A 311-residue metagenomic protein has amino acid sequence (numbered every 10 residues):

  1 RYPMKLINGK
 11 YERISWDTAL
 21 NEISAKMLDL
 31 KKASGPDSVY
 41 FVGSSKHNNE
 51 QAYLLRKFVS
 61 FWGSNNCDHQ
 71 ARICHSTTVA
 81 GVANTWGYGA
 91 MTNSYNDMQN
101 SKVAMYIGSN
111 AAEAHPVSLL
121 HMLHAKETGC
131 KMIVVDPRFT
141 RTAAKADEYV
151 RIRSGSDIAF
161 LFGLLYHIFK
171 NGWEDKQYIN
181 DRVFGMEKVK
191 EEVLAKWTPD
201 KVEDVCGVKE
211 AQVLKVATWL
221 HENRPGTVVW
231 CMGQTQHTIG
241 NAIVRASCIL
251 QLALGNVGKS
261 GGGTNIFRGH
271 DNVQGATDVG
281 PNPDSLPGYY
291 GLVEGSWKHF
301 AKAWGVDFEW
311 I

Functional and structural regions predicted by a protein language model:
R1-N171, R182, V189, K209 (+3 more regions): N-terminal export/assembly segments and adjacent metallocofactor-ligating motifs of anaerobic energy-metabolism
M27-D29, M91-Y95, V213-T218, A253-L254 (+1 more regions): Generic recognition of flexible, low-complexity loop/linker segments
S34-S38, E174-I179, T227, G258-N265: Flexible, glycine/charged-enriched surface loops at secondary-structure junctions
Y40-H47, D204-V208, C231-I239, H270: Conserved short loop/turn motifs at secondary-structure junctions
R56, D200, T218, C248-Q251: Active-site phosphate/pyrophosphate- and oxyanion-stabilizing loops and adjacent acidic/basic residues in soluble
G172-W197, V202: Internal, active-site/partner-interface "lid" segment
K190-A195, V213-G226: Core structural elements
L220-I311: A glycine-rich, hydrophobic/aromatic-adjacent loop/helix-cap motif
